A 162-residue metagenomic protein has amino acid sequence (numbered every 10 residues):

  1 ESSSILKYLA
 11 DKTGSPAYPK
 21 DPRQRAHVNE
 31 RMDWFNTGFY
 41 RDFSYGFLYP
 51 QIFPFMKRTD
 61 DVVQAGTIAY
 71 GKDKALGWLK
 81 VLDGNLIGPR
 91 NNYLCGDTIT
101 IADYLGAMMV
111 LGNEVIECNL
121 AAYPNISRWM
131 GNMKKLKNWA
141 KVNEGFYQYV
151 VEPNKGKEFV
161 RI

Functional and structural regions predicted by a protein language model:
E1-A69, D73, I162: GST-like domain detector, emphasizing the conserved glutathione-binding G-site in the N-terminal thioredoxin-like
I5, V28, L82, D103 (+1 more regions): Residue-level signal for nonpolar/aromatic packing positions in well-ordered secondary structure
S15, G84-D97, N138-N143: Surface-exposed helix-capping loop/turn segments at secondary-structure junctions
F43-F47, Y93-A122, N132-M133: GST superfamily/GST-like fold recognition
A69-L86: Amphipathic alpha-helical packing segments from all-alpha helical-bundle domains
Y70-K74, A122-K135: Extended, well-ordered alpha-helical scaffold segments
F146-I162: Acidic/histidine-enriched, glycine/proline-rich intrinsically disordered or flexible terminal extensions
